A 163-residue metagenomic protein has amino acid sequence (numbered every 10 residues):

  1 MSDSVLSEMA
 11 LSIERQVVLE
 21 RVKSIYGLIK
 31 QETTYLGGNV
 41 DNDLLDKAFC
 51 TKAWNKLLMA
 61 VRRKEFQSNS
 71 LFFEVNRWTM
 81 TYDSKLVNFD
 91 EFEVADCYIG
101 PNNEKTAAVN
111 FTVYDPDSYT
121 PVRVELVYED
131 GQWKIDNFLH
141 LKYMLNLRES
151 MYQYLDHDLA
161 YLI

Functional and structural regions predicted by a protein language model:
M1-V40: Short, low-complexity N-terminal intrinsically disordered segments enriched in polar/charged residues
S2-S7, C50-S118: Surface-exposed, charged secondary-structure patches
M9, I13-E20, L45-K52, K142: Alpha-helix boundary/N-cap detector
V17, S24, L44, A53-K56 (+2 more regions): Exposed alpha-helical structural elements
G27-Q67: Short, solvent-exposed secondary-structure junction/capping segments
D46-K47, L71, L126: Intrinsically disordered, low-complexity regions enriched in Ser/Pro/Gly/Gln/His and often acidic
G100-R123, E129, N137-I163: Low-complexity, intrinsically disordered terminal/linker segments enriched in charged and Gly/Pro repeats
